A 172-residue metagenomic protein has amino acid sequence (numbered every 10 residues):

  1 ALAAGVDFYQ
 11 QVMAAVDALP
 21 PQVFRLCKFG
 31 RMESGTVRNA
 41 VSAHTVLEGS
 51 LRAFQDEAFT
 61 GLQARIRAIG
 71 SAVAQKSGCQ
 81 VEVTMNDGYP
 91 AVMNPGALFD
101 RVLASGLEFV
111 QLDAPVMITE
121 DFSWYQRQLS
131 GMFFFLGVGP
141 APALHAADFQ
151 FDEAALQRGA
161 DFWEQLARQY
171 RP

Functional and structural regions predicted by a protein language model:
A1-N94, V116-M117, S123: Midchain, well-structured core segments that form catalytic/ion-binding scaffolds
A4, R65, R101, R158 (+1 more regions): Charged catalytic carboxylate motif
G61, N94-A97, F151-A154: Alpha-helix N-cap and loop-to-helix initiation/capping positions
V81, L107-Q111: A local structural motif
V92-S105: Short, low-order "capping/linker" segments at domain edges
V110-P172: Zn-dependent metallopeptidase/amidohydrolase metal-coordination segment
